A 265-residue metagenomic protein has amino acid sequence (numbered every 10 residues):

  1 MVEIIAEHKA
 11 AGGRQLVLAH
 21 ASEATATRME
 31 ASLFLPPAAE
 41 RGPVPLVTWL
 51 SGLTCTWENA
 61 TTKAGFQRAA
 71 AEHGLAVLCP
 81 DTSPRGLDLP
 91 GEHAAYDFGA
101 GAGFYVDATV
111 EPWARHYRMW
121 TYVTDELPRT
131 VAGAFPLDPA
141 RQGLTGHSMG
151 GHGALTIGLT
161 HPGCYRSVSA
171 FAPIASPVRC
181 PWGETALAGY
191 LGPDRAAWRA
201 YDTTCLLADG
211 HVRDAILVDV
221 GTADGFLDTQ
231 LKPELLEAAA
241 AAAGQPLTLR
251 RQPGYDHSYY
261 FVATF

Functional and structural regions predicted by a protein language model:
M1-F265: Non-catalytic cap/lid and distal C-terminal segments of serine-dependent acyl enzymes
